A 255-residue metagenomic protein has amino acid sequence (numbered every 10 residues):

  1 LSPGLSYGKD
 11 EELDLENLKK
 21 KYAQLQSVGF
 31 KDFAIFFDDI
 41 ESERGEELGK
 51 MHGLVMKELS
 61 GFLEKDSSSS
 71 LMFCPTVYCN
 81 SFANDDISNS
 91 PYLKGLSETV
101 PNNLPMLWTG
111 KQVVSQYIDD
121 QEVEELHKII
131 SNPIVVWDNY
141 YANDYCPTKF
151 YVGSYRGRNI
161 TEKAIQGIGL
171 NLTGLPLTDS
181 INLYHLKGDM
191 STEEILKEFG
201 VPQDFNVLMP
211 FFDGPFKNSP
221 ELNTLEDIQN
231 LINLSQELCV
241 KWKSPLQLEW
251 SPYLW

Functional and structural regions predicted by a protein language model:
L1-L18, S27-K31, E64-K65: Feature activates predominantly on carbohydrate-active enzymes
G4-Y7, D39-E43: A short, flexible beta-alpha/helix-coil linker loop
E11, I118-D119, T224: A diffuse structural propensity rather than consistent per-protein peaks
L15, Y78, D86-S88, L208-F211: Bulky hydrophobic/aromatic packing residues
K21, K31, I40-M190: Catalytic-core regions of glycoside hydrolase
D189-W255: C-terminal functional modules
